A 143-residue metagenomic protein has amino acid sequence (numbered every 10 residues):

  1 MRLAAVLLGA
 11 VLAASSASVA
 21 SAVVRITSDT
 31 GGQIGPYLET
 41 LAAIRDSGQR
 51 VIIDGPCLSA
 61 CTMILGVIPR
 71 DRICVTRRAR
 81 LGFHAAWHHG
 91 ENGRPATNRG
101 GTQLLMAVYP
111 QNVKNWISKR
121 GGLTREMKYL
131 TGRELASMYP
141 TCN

Functional and structural regions predicted by a protein language model:
M1-A5: Positively charged n-region of N-terminal signal peptides that target proteins for export
V6-S15: Bacterial N-terminal signal peptides
S15-V23: Sec/Tat signal peptide C-region and signal peptidase I cleavage site
V23-A79, A85-H89: Cleft-lining beta-strand/loop regions that shape enzyme active-site pockets
R25, G35, E39-I52, E91-N143: Charged, glycine-interspersed solvent-exposed loop segments at helix/strand-loop junctions that cap or gate access
